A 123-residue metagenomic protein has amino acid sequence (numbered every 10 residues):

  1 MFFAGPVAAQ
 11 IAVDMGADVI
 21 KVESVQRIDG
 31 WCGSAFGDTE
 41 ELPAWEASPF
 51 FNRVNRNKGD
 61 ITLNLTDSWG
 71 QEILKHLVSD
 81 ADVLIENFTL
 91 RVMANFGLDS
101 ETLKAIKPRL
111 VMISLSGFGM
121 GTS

Functional and structural regions predicted by a protein language model:
M1-S123: N-terminal helix-loop segment corresponding to the beta1-alpha1 unit of nucleotide/adenylate-binding folds
